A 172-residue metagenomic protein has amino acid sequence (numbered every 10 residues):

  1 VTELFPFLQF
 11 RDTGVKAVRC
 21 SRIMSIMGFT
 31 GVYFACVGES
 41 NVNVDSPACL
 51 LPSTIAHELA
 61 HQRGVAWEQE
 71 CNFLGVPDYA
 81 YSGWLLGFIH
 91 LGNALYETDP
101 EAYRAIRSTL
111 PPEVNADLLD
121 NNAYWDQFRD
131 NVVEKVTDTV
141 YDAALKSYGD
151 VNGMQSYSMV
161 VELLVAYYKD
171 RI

Functional and structural regions predicted by a protein language model:
V1-C49: Auxiliary, metal-adjacent structural segments of Zn-dependent hydrolase domains
V1-F5, V44, R63-W67, D78 (+4 more regions): Sec/Tat-exported extracytoplasmic proteins
V1-G14, P52, N93-Y96, V151-Y157 (+1 more regions): Mature, Sec-exported extracytoplasmic domains of Gram-positive
D45-L50, V65-Q69, Y79-S82, N131: Soluble non-cytosolic domains of exported or imported proteins
C49, H57-E58, F88, G92: His-Asp-centered metal-binding catalytic motifs of divalent-metal-dependent phosphohydrolases/nucleases
S53-P77: Active-site recognition of the HExxH zinc-binding catalytic motif
F73-A116: Active-site/pore-lining binding-face segments in mid-to-C-terminal subdomains
I106, E113-I172: Pan-zinc metallopeptidase signature
